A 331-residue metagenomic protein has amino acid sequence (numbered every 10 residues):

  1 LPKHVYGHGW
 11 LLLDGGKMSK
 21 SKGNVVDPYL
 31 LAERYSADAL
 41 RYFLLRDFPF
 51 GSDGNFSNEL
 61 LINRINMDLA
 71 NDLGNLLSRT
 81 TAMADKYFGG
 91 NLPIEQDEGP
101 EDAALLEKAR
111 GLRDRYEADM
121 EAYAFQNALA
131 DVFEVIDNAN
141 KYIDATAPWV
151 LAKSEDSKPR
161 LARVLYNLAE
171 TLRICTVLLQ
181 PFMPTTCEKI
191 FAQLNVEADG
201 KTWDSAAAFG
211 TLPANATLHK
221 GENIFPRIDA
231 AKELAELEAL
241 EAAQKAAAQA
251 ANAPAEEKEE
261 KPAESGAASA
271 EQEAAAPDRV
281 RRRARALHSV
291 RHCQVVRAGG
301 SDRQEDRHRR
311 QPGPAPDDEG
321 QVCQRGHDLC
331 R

Functional and structural regions predicted by a protein language model:
H4-G7, F191-A192, A276: Beta-strand segments within the central parallel beta-sheet cores of soluble alpha/beta enzyme folds
G9-A103, L194-K232: Catalytic adenosine-cofactor/nucleotide-binding cores of aminoacyl-tRNA synthetases and other
N55-L69, G111-A130: Extended, non-catalytic structural segments that build the interaction scaffolds of large macromolecular assemblies
L73, V132, P184: Residue-level signal for inorganic ion chemistry
G89-E117, I143-K245: Acidic, turn-prone loop/beta-hairpin segments
A104, A130-A145: Core structural elements
A235-Q272: Acidic, low-complexity intrinsically disordered tails
A263, A268-R331: Phosphate-backbone binding interfaces of nucleic-acid-interacting proteins
